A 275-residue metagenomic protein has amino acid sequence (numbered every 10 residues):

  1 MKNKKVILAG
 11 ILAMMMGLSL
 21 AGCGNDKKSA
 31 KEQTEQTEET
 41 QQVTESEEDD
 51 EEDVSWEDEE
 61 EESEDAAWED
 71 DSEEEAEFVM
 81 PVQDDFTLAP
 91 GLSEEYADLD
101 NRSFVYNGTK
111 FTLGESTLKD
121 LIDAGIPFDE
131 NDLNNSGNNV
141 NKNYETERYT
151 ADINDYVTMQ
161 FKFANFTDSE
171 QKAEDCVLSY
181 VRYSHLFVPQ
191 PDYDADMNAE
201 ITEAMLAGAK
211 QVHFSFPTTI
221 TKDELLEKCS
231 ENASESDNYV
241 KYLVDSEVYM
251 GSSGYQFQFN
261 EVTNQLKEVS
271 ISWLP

Functional and structural regions predicted by a protein language model:
M1-L8: Bacterial N-terminal signal peptides that target proteins for export
A13-M14: Repetitive helical segments and hydrophobic/amphipathic motifs
L18-G22: C-terminal motif of bacterial Sec signal peptides marking the signal peptidase cleavage site
D26-E115, K119-A124: N-terminal, intrinsically disordered, polar/charged segments of Gram-positive cell-envelope systems that serve as
E75-G91, K119-Y180, H185, A204-P275: A cross-family detector of function-defining hotspots
Y96-N107, Y193, M197-V212: Feature responds to low-complexity, polar/acidic, surface-exposed segments characteristic of secreted/exported proteins
V181, L186-V188, D194-N198: Well-structured core secondary-structure elements of compact alpha/beta domains
